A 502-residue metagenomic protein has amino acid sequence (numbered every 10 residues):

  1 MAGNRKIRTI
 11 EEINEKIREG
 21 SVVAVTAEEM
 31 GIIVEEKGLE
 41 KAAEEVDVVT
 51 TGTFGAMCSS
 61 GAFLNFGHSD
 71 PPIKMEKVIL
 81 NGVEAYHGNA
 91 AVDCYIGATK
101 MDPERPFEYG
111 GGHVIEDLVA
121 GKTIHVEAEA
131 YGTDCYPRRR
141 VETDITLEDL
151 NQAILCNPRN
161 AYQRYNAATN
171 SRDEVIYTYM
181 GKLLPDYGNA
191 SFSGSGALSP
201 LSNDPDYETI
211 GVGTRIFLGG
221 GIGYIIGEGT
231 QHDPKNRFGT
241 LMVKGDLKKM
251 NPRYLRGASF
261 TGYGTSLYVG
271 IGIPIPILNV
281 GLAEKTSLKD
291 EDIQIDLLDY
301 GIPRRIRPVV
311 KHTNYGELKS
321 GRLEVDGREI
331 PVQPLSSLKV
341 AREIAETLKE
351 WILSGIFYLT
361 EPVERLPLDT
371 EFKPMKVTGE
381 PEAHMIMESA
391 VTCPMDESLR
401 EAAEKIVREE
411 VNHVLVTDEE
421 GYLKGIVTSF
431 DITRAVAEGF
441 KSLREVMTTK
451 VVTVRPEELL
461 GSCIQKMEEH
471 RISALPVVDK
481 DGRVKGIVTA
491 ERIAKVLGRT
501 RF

Functional and structural regions predicted by a protein language model:
A2-K16, S21-H384: Anaerobic metallocofactor- and corrinoid-dependent redox/one-carbon enzyme cores, especially those from methanogenesis
V23-A27, V416, V477: General beta-strand structural signal in soluble alpha/beta enzymes
M375-S389, A403, V407, I426-R471 (+2 more regions): Tandem CBS (Bateman) regulatory domains
A390-T392, H413: Structural detector of coil-to-beta-strand junctions
P394-E397, R455: A short beta-loop-alpha structural element at the N-terminal edge of CoA-dependent acyl/N-acetyltransferase catalytic
V411-H413, I472-A474: Short loop/turn microsegments at loop-to-beta-strand junctions
D418-Y422, D479-D481: Short acidic/glycine-rich beta-turn/loop cap or linker motifs at sensory/regulatory domain boundaries that couple input
